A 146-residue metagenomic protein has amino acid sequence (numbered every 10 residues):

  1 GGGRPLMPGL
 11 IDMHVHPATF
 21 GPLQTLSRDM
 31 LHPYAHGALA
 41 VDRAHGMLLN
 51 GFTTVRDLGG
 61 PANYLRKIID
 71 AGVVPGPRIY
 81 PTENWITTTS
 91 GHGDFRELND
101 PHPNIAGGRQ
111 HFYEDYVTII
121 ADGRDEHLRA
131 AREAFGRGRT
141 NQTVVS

Functional and structural regions predicted by a protein language model:
G1, N50, L58-G59, T82-E83 (+1 more regions): Active-site-proximal beta-strand/loop segments in catalytic clefts of secreted hydrolases
G3-R4, L128: Short hydrophobic "helix-edge" motifs at membrane interfaces and signal-peptide entry regions
R4-A71, S90-R96: Metal-associated gating/positioning segment near the N- to mid-region
V73-S146: Metal-coordinating catalytic core of metallo-dependent amide/deamination hydrolases
